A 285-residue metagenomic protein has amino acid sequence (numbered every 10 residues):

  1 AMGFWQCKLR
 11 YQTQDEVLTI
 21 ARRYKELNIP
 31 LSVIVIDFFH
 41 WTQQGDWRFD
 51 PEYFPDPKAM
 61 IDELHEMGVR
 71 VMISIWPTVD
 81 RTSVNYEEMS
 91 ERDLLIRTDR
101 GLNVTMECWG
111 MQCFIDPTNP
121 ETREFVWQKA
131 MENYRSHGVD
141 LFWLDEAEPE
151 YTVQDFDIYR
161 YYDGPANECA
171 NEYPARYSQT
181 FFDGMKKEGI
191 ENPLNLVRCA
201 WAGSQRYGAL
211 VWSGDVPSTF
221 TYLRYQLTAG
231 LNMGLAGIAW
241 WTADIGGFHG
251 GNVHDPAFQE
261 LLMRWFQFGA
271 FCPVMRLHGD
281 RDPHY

Functional and structural regions predicted by a protein language model:
A1-Y285: Catalytic-domain carbohydrate-binding cleft regions of carbohydrate-active enzymes
